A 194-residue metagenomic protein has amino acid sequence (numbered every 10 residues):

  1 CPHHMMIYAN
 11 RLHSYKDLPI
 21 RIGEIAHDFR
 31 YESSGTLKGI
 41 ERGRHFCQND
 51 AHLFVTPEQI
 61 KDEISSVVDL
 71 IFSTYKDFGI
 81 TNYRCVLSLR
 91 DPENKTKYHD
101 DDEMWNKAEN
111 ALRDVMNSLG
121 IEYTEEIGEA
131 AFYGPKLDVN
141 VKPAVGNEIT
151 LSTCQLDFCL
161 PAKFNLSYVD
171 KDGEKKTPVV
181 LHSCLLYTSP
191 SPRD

Functional and structural regions predicted by a protein language model:
C1-R42, R113, E126-A130, K136-Q155 (+2 more regions): Class II aminoacyl-tRNA synthetase-like tRNA-binding/catalytic domains
M5-L12, F46-E58, L89-H99, K171-L181: Glycine- and acidic
Y15, L37, E41, L53-I64 (+3 more regions): Hydrophobic alpha-helical scaffolding
S33-Q48, H52-Y83: Conserved catalytic alpha/beta cores of large enzymes that bind or transform nucleotide phosphates and polynucleotides
A51, V139, Y187: Hydrophobic, well-ordered secondary-structure elements that form the walls of internal hydrophobic environments
K76-T150: Metal-assisted phosphate- and nucleotidyl-transfer catalytic regions
Y168: Metal-dependent catalytic core segments for phosphate chemistry
T188-D194: Conserved small/polar residues in nucleotide/adenosyl-binding loops
